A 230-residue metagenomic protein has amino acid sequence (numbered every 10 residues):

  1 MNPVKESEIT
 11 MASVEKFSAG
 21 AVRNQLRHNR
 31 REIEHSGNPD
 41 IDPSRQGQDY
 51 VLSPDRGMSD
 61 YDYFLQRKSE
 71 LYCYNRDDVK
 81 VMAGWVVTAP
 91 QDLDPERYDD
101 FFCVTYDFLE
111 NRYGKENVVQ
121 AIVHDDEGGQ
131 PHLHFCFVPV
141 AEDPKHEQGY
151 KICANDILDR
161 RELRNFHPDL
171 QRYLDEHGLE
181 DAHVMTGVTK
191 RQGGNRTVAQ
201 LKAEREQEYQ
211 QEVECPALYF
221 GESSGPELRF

Functional and structural regions predicted by a protein language model:
M1-F230: N-terminal nicking endonuclease/strand-transfer module with a His-rich metal-binding environment and a catalytic Tyr
